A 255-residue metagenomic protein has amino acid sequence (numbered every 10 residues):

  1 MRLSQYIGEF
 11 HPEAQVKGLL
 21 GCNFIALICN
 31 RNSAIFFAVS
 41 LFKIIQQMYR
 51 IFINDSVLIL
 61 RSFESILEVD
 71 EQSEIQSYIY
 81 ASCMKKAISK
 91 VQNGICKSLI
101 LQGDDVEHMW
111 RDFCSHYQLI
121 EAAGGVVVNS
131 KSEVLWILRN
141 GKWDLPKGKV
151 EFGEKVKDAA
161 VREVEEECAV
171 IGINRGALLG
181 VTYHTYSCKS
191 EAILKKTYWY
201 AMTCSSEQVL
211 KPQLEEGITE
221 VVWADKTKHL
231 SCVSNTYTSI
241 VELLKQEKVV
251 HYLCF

Functional and structural regions predicted by a protein language model:
Y6, F10, F24, F36-F37 (+1 more regions): Aromatic (phenylalanine/tyrosine) cluster motif
F42-M84, I88-K90, K97-L101: An acidic, glycine-rich, mixed-charge low-complexity segment common to nucleic-acid enzymes
I44-I45, I51, S62-F63, V69-S73 (+1 more regions): Nudix hydrolase/Nudix homology domain
E68-Y78, V128-E165, V170: Conserved Nudix-box catalytic region and its N-terminal flanking loop in Nudix hydrolases and closely related
A81-G124: Acidic, metal-coordinating catalytic segment for phosphate/diphosphate chemistry, firing primarily on the Nudix
V150-Y237: Unchanged
